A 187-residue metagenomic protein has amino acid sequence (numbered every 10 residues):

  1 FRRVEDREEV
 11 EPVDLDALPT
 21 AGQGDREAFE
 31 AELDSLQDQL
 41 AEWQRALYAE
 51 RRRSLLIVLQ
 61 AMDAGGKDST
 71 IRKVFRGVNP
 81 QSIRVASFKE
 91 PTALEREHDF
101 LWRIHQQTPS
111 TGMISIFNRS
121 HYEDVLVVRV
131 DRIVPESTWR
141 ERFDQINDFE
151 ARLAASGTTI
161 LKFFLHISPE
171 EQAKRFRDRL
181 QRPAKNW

Functional and structural regions predicted by a protein language model:
F1-W187: Glycine-rich phosphate-binding loop of ATP-dependent small-molecule kinases
